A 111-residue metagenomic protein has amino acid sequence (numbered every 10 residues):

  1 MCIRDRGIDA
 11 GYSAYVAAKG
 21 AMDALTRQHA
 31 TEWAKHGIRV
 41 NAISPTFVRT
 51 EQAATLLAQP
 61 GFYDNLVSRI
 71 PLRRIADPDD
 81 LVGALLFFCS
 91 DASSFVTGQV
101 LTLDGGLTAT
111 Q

Functional and structural regions predicted by a protein language model:
I3-A21, T26-K35: Catalytic loop of short-chain dehydrogenase/reductase
G7, L86, T97-Q111: Short C-terminal tail/terminal secondary-structure segment of NAD(P)H-dependent dehydrogenase/reductase domains
T26-R27, V82-L85, C89: Short-chain dehydrogenase/reductase
W33-K35, V48, C89: A short hydrophobic alpha-helix cap/turn motif
A34, R39, V96-G98: Short, small/polar-rich loop/turn modules that mediate ligand/substrate recognition or access, typified
S44-T55: Short, flexible catalytic-loop segment of classical short-chain dehydrogenase/reductase
L56-I70: A short C-terminal helix-loop "cap" of Rossmann-like NAD(P)-dependent dehydrogenase/epimerase domains
I70-L81, A92: A conserved structural motif in NAD(P)-dependent oxidoreductases
